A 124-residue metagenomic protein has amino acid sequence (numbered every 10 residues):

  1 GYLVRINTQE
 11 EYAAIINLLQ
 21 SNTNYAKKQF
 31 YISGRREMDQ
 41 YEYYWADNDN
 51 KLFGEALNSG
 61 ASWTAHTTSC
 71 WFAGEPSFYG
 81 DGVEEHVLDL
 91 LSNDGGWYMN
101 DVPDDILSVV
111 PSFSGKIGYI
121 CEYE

Functional and structural regions predicted by a protein language model:
G1-E124: Extracellular, disulfide-bonded carbohydrate-recognition/adhesion ectodomains, dominated by C-type lectin-like domains
